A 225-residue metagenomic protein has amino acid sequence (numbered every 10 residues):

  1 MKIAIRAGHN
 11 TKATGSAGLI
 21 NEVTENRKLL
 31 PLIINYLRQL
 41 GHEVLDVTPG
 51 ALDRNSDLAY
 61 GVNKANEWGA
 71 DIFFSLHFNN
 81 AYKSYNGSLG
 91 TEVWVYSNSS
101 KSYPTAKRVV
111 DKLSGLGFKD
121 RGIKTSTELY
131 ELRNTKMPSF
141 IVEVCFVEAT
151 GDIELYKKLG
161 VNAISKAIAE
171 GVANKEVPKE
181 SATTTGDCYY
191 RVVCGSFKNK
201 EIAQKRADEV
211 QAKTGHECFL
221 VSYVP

Functional and structural regions predicted by a protein language model:
K2-I3, N10-A13, I20-A182: Active-site-proximal helix/loop segments of hydrolytic enzymes
R6, W94, E143, V193-G195 (+1 more regions): Residue-level detector of conserved, well-ordered beta-strand and adjacent loop positions that form binding/recognition
A7-T11, S196-N199: Short polar catalytic/cofactor-binding loops
K12-G15, I202: Short, solvent-exposed loop/turn elements at domain surfaces
E180-P225: Solvent-exposed beta-strand motifs enriched in subsets of small alpha/beta binding domains, especially certain
